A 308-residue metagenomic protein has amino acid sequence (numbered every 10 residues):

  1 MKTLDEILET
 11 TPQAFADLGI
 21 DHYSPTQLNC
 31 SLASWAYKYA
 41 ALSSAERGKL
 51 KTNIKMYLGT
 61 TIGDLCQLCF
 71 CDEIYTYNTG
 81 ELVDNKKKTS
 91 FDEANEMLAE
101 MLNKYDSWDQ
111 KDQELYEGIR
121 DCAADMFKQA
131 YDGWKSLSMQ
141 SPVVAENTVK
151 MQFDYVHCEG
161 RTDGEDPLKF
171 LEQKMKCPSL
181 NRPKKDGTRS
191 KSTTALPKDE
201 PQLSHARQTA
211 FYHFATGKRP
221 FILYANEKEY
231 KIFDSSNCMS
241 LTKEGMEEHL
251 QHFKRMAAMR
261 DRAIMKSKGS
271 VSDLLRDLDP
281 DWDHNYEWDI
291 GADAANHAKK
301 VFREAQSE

Functional and structural regions predicted by a protein language model:
M1-R161, E304: Metal-dependent nuclease catalytic cores that hydrolyze phosphodiester bonds in DNA/RNA, characterized by
K38-E46, M175, K228-D234: Short acidic (Asp/Glu) and glycine-rich catalytic loops that position anionic groups and cofactors
S43, L68, D72, C177-S179 (+1 more regions): Short loop/turn segments at secondary-structure transitions that flank enzyme active sites
Y57, T61-D64, R207-A215: Short amphipathic alpha-helical face segments that pack within enzyme cores and frequently flank/anchor catalytic
V144, E165, K169-Q173, P220-Y224: A structural signal for short, well-ordered beta-strand segments and their strand-loop junctions that often border
V149-Q208: Non-catalytic protein-protein interaction segments used by genome-maintenance enzymes to assemble and couple activities
P201, H213-E308: Metal-dependent nuclease catalytic regions and adjoining charged, substrate-binding loops involved in nucleic-acid end
